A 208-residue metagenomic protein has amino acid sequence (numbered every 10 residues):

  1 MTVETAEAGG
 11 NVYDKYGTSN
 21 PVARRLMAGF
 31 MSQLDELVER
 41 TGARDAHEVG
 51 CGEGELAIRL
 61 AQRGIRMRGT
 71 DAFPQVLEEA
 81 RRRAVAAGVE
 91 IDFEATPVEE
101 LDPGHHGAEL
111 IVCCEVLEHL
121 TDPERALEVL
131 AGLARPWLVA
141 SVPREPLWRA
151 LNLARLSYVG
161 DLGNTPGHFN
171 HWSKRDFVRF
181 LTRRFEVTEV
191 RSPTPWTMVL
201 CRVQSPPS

Functional and structural regions predicted by a protein language model:
M1-G107, C114, E124-V129, A154-S208: Conserved N-terminal segment of class I S-adenosyl-L-methionine
P103, A140, A150: Short acidic, gly/pro-rich beta-turn/loop elements at beta-sheet edges and active-site/ligand-binding grooves
C114-L117, S141: Residues lining the SAM
L120-T121, A134-R135: Helix-to-beta-strand junctions that scaffold the AdoMet/dcAdoMet cofactor pocket in Class I SAM-dependent enzymes
R135-P143: Conserved beta-strand signature within the Rossmann-like core of class I S-adenosyl-L-methionine
E145-N152: Mobile beta-alpha loop/short-helix "lid" or hinge segments that flank ligand
